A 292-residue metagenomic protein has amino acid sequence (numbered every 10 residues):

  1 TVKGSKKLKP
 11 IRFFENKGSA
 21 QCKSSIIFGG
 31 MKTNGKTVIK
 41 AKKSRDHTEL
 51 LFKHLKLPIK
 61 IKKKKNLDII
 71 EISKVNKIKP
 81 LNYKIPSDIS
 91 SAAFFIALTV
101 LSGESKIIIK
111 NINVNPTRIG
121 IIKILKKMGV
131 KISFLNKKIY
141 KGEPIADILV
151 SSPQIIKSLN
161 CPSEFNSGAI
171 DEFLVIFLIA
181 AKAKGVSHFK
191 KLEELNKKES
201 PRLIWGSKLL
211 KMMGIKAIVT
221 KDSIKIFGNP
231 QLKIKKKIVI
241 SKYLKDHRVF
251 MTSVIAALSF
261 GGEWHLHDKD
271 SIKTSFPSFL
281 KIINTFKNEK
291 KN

Functional and structural regions predicted by a protein language model:
T1-N292: Structural preference for solvent-exposed beta-strand-turn elements and adjacent flexible terminal/loop segments within
